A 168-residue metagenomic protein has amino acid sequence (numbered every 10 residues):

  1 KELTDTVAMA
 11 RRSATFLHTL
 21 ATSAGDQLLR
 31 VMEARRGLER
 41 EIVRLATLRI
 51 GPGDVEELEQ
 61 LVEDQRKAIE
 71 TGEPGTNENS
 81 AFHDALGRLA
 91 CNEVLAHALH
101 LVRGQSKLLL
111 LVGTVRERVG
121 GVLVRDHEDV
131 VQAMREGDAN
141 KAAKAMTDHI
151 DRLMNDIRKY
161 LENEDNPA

Functional and structural regions predicted by a protein language model:
K1-L38, R44, L48, E162-A168: Short linear motifs at protein or domain termini
V31-V112, V122-V131, K141-R152: Conserved amphipathic alpha-helical segments that form helical-bundle/coiled-coil interaction surfaces
M134-G137: Conserved short acidic donor-positioning loop in nucleotide-sugar-dependent glycosyltransferases
N140-A168: C-terminal effector-binding regulatory domain of bacterial HTH transcription factors
